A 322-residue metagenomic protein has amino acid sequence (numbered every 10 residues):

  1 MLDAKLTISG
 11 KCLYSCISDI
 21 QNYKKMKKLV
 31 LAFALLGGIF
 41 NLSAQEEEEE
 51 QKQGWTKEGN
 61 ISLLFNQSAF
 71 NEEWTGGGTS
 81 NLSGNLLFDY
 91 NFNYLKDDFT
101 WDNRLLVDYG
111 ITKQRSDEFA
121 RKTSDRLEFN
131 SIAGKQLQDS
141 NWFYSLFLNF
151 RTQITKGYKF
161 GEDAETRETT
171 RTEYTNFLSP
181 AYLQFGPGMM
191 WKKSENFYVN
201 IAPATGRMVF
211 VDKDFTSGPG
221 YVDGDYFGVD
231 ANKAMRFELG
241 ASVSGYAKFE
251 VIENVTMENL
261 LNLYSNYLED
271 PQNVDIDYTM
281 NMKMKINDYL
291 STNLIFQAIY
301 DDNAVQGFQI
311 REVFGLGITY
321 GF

Functional and structural regions predicted by a protein language model:
L63-A69, K96-D98, V107-K113, L148-K156 (+5 more regions): Transmembrane beta-strands of outer-membrane beta-barrel pores
F70-G76, R115-F119, G157-A164, V211-P219 (+2 more regions): Outer-membrane beta-barrel translocator domains and adjoining extracellular loop/strand segments of Gram-negative
E73-G78, K113-A120, E168-T175, D225-K233 (+2 more regions): Extracellular loop and loop/strand-boundary signature of outer-membrane beta-barrel proteins
G77-L82, E118-D125, T175-S179, K233-F237 (+2 more regions): Replace "Gram-negative outer membrane beta-barrel proteins" with "bacterial and organellar outer membrane beta-barrel
Y90-Y94, K135-L137, W191, G245-F249 (+2 more regions): Residue-level signature of outer-membrane beta-barrel architecture
F99-W101, N141-F143, N196-V199, N254-M257 (+1 more regions): Repeated loop/turn-to-beta-strand initiation elements of outer-membrane beta-barrel proteins
K122-E238: Outer-membrane pore/translocation modules
I310-F322: Outer-membrane beta-barrel "beta-signal"
